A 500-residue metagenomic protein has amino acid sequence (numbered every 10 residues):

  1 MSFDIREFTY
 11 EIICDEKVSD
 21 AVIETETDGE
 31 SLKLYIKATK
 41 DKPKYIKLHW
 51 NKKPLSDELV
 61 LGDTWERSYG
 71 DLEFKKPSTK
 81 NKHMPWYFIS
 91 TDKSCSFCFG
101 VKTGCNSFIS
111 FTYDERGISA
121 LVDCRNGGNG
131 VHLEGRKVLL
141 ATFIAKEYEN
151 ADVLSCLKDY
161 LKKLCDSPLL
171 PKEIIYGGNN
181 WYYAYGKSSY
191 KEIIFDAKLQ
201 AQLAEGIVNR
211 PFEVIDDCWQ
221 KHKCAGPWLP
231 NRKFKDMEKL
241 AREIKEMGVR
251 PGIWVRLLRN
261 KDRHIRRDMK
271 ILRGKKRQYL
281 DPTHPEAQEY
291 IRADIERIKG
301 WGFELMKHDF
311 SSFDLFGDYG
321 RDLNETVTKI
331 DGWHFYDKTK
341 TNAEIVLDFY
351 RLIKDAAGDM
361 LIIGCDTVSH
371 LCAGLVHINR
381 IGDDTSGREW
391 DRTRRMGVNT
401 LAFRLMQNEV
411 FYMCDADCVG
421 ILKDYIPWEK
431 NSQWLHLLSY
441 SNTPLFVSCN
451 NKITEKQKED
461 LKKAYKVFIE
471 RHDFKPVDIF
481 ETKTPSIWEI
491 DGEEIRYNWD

Functional and structural regions predicted by a protein language model:
M1-E11, I175, H472-E481, E494-D500: Non-catalytic C-terminal accessory domains or segments of carbohydrate-active enzymes
M1-P211, L305: Carbohydrate-recognition beta-sandwich/jelly-roll modules in extracellular/periplasmic carbohydrate-active proteins
D4, D28, D281, D415 (+1 more regions): Acidic/polar residues at beta-strand termini and the immediately following turn/coil
Y10-I12, G252-I253, L361-G364, I487-E489 (+1 more regions): Short, hydrophobic beta-strand segments that form beta-sheet elements in well-ordered domains
E30-L32, W434, L438-S441, F446 (+1 more regions): Carbohydrate-binding surface patches
I36-K40, Y87-T91, A197-A204, I244-K245 (+3 more regions): Hydrophobic, Leu/Ile/Phe/Ala-enriched alpha-helical segments that form helix-helix packing faces
W86-Y87, N209-K423, K430: Aromatic- and carboxylate-enriched substrate-binding clefts and catalytic-loop regions of carbohydrate-active enzymes
G127-L139, L154, D159-P211, I215-F234 (+4 more regions): Catalytic-domain carbohydrate-binding cleft regions of carbohydrate-active enzymes
